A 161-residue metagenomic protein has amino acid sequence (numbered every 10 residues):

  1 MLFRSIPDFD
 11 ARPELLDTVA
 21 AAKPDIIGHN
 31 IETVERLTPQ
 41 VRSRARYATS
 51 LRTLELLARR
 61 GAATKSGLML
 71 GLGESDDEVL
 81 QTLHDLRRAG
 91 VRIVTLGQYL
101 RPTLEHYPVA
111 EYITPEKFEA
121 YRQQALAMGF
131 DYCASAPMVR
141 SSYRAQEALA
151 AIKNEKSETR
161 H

Functional and structural regions predicted by a protein language model:
M1-L2: Short, small-residue-biased leader/transition segments that mark boundaries at the very start of proteins
S5-P7, G67: Structural motif
I6, L15, I26-G28, L37: Structural/interface elements that position substrates and couple domains in central-metabolism enzymes
P7, I31-V34, Q98-Y99, M138: Short, ordered loop/turn segments at secondary-structure junctions
R12, R36-L37, V41-R52: Active-site-adjacent beta->alpha loops and helix N-cap segments on the catalytic face of soluble alpha/beta enzymes
R12-A21: Distinct, well-ordered alpha-helical segments
A21-K23, A48-K65, L70-H161: Auxiliary Fe-S-binding modules of radical SAM enzymes
T33-R42, A62-M69: Short, flexible active-site loops
